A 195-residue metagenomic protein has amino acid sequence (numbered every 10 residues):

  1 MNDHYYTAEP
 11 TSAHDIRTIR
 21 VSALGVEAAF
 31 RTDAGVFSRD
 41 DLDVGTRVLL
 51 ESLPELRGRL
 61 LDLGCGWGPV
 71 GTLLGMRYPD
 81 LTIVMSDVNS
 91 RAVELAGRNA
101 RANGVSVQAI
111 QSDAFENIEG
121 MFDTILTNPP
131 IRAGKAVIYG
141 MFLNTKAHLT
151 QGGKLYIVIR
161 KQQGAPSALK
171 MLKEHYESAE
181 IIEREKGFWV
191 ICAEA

Functional and structural regions predicted by a protein language model:
M1-L24, A34-R39: N-terminal auxiliary segments of SAM/dcSAM-dependent transferases
V44-T127: Conserved SAM/SAH cofactor-binding pocket of Class I
L74, T145, L172: Class I S-adenosylmethionine-dependent transferase superfamily signal
D87-S90, V137, R160: Short beta->alpha hinge that forms the Motif I/post-I loop of the SAM-binding pocket
Y139-Q151: A short glycine-rich, Lys/Arg-flanked "PGG" loop and its adjoining helix->strand segment in the class I
G152-R160: Conserved beta-strand signature within the Rossmann-like core of class I S-adenosyl-L-methionine
R160-H175: Conserved class I S-adenosyl-L-methionine
R184-A195: Core SAM-dependent methyltransferase catalytic element
